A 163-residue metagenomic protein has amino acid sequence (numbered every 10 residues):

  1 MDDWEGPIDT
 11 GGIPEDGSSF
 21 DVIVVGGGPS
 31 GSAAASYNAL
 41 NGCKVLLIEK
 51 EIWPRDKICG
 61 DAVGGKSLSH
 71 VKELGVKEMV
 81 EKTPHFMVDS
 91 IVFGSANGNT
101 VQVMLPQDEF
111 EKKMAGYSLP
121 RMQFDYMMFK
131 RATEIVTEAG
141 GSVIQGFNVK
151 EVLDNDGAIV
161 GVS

Functional and structural regions predicted by a protein language model:
M1-V22, Y37-N41: Extreme N-terminal leader/targeting segments of oxidoreductases
G17-S19, V92-S163: Conserved N-terminal helical subregion
I23, A39-C59: Glycine-rich FAD pyrophosphate-binding loop
G26-G28: Glycine-rich Rossmann-fold phosphate-binding loop(s) that bind the pyrophosphate of adenine dinucleotide cofactors
G31-S32: N-terminal Rossmann-fold NAD(P) dinucleotide-binding loop
S36, L40, S69, K130 (+1 more regions): Short, well-ordered alpha-helices that flank and scaffold nucleotide-derived cofactor binding pockets
G42, G75, V136: Short glycine-rich hinge loops at helix-strand junctions in the catalytic core of two-component histidine kinases
K57-N97: N-terminal FAD cofactor-binding segment of flavoenzymes
